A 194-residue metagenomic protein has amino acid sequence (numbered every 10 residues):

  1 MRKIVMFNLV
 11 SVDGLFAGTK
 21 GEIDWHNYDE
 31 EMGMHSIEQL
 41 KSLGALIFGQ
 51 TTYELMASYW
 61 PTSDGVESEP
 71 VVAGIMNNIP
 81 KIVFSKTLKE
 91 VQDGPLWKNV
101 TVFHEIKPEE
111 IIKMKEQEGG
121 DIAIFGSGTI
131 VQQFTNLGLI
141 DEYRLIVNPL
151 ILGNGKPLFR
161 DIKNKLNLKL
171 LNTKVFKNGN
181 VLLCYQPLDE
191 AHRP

Functional and structural regions predicted by a protein language model:
M1-L139, P149-P194: Portal/gating segments that form or line small-molecule/metal binding sites
Y143-L145: Catalytic DNA-binding helix-loop module of base-excision-repair DNA glycosylases/AP lyases
